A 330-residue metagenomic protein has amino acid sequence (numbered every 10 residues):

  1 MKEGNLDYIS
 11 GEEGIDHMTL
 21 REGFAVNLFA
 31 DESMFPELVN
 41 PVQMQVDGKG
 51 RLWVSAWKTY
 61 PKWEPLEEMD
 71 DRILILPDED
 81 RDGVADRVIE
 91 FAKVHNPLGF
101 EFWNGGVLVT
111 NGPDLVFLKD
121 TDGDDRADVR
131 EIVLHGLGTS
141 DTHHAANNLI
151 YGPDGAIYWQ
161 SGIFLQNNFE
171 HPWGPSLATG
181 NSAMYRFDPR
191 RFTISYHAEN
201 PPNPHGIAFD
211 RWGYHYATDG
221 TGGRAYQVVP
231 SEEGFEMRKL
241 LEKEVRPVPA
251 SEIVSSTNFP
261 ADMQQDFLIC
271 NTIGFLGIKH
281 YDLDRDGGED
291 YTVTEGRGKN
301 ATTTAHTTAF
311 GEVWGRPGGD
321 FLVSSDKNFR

Functional and structural regions predicted by a protein language model:
M1-R330: Beta-propeller domains with acidic blade repeats across secreted/periplasmic ectodomains and cytosolic WD/CNH propellers
